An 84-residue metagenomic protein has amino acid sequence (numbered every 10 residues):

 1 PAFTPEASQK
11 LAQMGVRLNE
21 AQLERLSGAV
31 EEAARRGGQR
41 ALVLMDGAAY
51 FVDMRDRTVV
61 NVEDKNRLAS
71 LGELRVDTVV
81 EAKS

Functional and structural regions predicted by a protein language model:
P1-S84: Ribonuclease/tRNase effector modules and their secretory precursors
